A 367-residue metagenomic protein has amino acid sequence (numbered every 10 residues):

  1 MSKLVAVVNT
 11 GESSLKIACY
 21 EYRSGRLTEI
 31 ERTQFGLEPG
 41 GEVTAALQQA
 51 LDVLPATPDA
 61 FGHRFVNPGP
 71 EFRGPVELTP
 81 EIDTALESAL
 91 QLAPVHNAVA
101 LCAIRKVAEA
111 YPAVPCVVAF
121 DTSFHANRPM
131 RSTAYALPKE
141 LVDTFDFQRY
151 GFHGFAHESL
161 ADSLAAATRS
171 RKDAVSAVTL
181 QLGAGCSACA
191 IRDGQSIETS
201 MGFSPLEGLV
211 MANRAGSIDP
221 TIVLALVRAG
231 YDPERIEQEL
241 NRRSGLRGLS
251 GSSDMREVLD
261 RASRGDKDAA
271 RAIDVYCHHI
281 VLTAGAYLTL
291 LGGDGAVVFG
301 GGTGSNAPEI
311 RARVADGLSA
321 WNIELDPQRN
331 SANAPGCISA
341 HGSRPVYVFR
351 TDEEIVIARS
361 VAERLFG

Functional and structural regions predicted by a protein language model:
L4-E42: Short glycine-rich, Thr/Ser-proximal phosphate-binding strand/loop in the N-terminal lobe of ATP-dependent enzymes
L4-V8, A60-G62, V117, A177-Q181: Short glycine-aspartate micro-motif
V53-N97, V114-V117, T122-Y135: Short beta-strand-loop/turn "lid" adjacent to the catalytic site in phosphate-handling enzymes
F124-R228: Glycine-rich phosphate-binding loop of actin/hexokinase-like ATP-binding domains
S159-S163, A167, D274-G292: Phosphate/ATP-binding catalytic cores across multiple sugar-kinase/actin-like superfamilies, primarily ASKHA
A229-A272: A mobile "lid/hinge" subdomain adjacent to the ATP/sugar-phosphate binding pocket shared across diverse ATP-dependent
G295-L318: Glycine-rich phosphate-binding loops at beta-strand->alpha-helix junctions
A334-G367: Structural signal for terminal/edge beta-strands and the immediately following C-terminal loop/tail that closes
